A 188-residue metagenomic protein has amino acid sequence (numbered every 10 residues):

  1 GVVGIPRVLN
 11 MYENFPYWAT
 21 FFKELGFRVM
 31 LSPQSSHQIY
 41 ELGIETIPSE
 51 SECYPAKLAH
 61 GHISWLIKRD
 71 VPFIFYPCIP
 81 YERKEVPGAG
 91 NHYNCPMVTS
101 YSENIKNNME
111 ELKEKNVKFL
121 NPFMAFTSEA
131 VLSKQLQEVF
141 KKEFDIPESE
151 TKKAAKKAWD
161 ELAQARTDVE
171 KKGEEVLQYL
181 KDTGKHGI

Functional and structural regions predicted by a protein language model:
G1-G187: An N-terminal assembly and electron-transfer interface module characteristic of large anaerobic redox and radical
